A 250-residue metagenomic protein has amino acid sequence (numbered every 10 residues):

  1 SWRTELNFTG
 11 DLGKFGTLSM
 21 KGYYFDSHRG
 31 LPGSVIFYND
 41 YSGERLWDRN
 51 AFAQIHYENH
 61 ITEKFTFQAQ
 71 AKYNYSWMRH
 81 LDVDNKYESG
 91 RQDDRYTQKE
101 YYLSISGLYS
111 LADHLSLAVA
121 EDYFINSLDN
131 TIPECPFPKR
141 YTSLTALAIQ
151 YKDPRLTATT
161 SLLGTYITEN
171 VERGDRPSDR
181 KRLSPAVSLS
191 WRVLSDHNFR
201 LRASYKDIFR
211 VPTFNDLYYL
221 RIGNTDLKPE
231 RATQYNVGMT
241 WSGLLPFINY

Functional and structural regions predicted by a protein language model:
W2, W47-A51, T97-Y101, I125 (+4 more regions): Residues that define the transmembrane beta-barrel architecture of outer-membrane proteins
W2-R3, T9-Y102, I132: Flexible loop and strand-edge segments within Gram-negative outer membrane beta-barrel domains
L6-G10, A53-N59, L103-Y109, L147-Y151 (+2 more regions): Residues on the lipid-exposed face of transmembrane beta-strands in outer-membrane beta-barrel proteins
F8, M20-G22, A69-A71, V119-E121 (+5 more regions): Membrane-embedded beta-strand positions of outer-membrane beta-barrel proteins
G13-T17, H60-T66, S110-S116, P154-L156 (+2 more regions): Short loop/turn motifs that connect adjacent beta-strands in outer-membrane beta-barrel proteins
D26-S34, E63, Y75-V83, D113-L115 (+7 more regions): Gram-negative outer-membrane beta-barrel proteins
N39-H60, P177-S178, S184, N198-R200 (+1 more regions): Outer-membrane beta-barrel signature, preferentially recognizing the C-terminal barrel domain of Gram-negative
S116-D196, S204-Y205, V211: Signature of Gram-negative outer-membrane beta-barrel scaffolds
